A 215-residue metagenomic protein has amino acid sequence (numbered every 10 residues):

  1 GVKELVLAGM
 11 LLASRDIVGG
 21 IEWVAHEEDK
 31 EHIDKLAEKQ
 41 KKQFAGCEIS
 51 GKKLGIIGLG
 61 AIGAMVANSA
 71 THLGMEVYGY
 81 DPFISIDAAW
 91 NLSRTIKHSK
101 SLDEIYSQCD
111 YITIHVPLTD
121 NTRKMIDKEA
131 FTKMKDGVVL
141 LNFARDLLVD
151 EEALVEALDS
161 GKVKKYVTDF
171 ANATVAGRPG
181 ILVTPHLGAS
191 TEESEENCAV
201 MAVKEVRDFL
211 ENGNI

Functional and structural regions predicted by a protein language model:
G1-K53: Phosphate-binding beta-alpha-beta segment of Rossmann-like dinucleotide-binding domains, i.e., the NAD(P)
K3-E22, A70-M75, M201-N214: Oxidoreductase and adenylate-handling cofactor-binding alpha/beta cores
K52, L59-G60: Glycine-rich Rossmann-fold phosphate-binding loop(s) that bind the pyrophosphate of adenine dinucleotide cofactors
G63-A64: N-terminal Rossmann-fold NAD(P) dinucleotide-binding loop
S69-A70, M134: Aromatic pocket-lining residues of Rossmann-like dinucleotide-binding sites
V77-G79: Short beta-strand "acidic-cap" motif of Rossmann-like dinucleotide-binding folds
P82-T174, S190: Rossmann-like adenosine-cofactor binding region
A176-P179, L187-I215: NAD(P)-dependent dehydrogenase/reductase Rossmann-like domain
